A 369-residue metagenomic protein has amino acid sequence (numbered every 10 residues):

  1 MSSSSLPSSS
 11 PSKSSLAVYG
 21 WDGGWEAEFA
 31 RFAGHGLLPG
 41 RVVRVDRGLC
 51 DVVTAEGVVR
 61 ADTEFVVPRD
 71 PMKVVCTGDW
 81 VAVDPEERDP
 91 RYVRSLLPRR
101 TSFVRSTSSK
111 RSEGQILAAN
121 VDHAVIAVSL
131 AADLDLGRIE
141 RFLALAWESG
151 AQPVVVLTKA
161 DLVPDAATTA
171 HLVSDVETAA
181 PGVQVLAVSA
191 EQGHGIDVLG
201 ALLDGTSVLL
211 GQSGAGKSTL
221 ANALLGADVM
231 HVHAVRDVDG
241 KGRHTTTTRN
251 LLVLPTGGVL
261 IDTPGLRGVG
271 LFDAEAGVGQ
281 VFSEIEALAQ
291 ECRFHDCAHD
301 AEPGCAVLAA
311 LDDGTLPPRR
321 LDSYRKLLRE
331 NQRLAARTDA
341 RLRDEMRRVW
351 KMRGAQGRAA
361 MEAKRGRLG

Functional and structural regions predicted by a protein language model:
S2-Y19, A33-G36, D70-E87, L97-H123 (+3 more regions): Helix-rich effector regions associated with P-loop NTPase G domains
H35-D46: Structural detector for short beta-strands of small beta-barrel domains
G48-V52: Short aromatic-glycine-enriched beta-strand elements
V58-V75: Beta-strand/loop nucleic-acid-binding surfaces
R88-L97, D135: Short, Lys/Arg- and Gly-enriched loop/turn segments at beta-strand edges
G137-Q152: Histidine-anchored nucleotide/phosphate-binding helix
Q152, L162-A215: Canonical P-loop GTPase G-domain recognition
S218-T219, A223: Walker A/P-loop
